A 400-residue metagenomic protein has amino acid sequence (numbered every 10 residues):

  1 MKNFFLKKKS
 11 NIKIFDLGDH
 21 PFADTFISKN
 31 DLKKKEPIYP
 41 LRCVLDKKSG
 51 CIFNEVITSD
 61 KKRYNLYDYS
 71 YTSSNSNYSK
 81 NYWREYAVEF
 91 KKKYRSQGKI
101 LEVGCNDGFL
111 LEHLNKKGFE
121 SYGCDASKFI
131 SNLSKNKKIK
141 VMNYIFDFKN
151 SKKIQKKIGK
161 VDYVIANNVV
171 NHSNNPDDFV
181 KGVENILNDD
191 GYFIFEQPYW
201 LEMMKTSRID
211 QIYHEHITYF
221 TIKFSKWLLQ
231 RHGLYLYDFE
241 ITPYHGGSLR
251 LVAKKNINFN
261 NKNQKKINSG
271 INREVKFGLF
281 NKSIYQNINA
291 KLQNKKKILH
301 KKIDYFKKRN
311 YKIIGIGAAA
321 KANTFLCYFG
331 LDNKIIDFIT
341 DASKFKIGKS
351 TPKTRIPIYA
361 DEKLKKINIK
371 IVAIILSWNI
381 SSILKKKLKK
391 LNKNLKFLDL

Functional and structural regions predicted by a protein language model:
M1-N77, E240: N-terminal juxtadomain amphipathic helix that follows a signal peptide/anchor or precedes a small N-terminal auxiliary
F22, F195-T218, I222-S225, L229: Short, glycine-/aromatic-enriched active-site segment of Class I SAM-dependent methyltransferases
Q97-N106, I313-I316: Conserved class I S-adenosyl-L-methionine
D107-G118: Conserved SAM-binding loop of SAM-dependent methyltransferases across substrates and taxa, primarily the Class I
I165: A conserved beta-strand element that flanks and buttresses the S-adenosyl-L-methionine
D177-Y192: A short glycine-rich, Lys/Arg-flanked "PGG" loop and its adjoining helix->strand segment in the class I
D190-P198, K396-D399: Conserved beta-strand signature within the Rossmann-like core of class I S-adenosyl-L-methionine
H245-K291: Flexible, glycine-/basic-rich loop-and-beta segments that form/coincide with the SAM-dependent methyltransferase
